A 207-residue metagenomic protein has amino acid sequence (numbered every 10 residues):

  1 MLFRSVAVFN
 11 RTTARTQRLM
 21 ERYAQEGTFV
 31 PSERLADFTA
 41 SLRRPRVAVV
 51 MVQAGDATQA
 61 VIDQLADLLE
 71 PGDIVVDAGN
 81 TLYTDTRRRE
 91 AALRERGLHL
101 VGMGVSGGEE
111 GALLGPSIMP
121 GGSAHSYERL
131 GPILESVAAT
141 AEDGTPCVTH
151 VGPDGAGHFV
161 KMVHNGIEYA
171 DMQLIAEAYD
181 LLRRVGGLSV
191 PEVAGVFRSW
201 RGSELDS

Functional and structural regions predicted by a protein language model:
S5-A7: Short beta-strand element of Class I
F9, S32-R34, M103, V151: Conserved beta-strand termini and adjacent loop/short-helix elements that scaffold enzyme active sites in alpha/beta
R11, R15, L19-R88, A92-L98 (+1 more regions): Rossmann-like NAD(P)-binding element
S41-A54, G187-G202: N-terminal-biased segments
T58-D63, L82-A194, G202-S207: Rossmann-fold dinucleotide-binding core
